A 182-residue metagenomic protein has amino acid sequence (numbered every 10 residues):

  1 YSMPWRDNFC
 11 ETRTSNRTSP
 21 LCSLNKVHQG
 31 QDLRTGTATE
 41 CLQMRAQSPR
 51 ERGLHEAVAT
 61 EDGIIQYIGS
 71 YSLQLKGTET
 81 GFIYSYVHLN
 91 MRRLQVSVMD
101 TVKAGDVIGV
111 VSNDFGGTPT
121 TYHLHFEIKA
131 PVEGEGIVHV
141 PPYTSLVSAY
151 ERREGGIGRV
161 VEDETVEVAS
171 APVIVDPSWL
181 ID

Functional and structural regions predicted by a protein language model:
Y1-S72, K103-A104, N113, E151-D182: Surface-exposed, glycine-biased beta-strand/turn segments
M3, D7, V87, T144: Flexible, active-site-adjacent loop/turn segments at secondary-structure boundaries
H28, R45-V98, G117-E127: Zn2+-dependent peptidoglycan hydrolase active-site motif and core
T39, R92, A130-G134: Short loop/turn segments at secondary-structure transitions that flank enzyme active sites
L42, Q95, E135-I137: Intrinsically disordered, low-complexity acidic/polar segments
K76, F82, D100-I181: Conserved, short, structured surface segments that act as functional micro-motifs
